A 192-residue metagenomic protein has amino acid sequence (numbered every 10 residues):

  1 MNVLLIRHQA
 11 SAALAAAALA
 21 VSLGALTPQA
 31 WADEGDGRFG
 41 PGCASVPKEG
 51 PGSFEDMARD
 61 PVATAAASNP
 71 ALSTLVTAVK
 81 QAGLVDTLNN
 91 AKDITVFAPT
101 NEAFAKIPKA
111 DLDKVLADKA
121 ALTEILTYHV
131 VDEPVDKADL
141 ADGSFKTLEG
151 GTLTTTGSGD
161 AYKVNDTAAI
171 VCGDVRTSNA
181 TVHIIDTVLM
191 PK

Functional and structural regions predicted by a protein language model:
N2-K192: Mature, structured domains of secreted/extracytosolic soluble proteins
